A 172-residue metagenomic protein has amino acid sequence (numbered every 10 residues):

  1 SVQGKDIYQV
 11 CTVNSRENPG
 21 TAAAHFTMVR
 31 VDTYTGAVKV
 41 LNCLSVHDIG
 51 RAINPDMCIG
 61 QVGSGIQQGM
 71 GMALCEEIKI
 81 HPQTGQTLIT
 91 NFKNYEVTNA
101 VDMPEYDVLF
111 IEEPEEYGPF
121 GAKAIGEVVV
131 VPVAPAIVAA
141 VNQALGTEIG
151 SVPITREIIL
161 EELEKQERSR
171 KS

Functional and structural regions predicted by a protein language model:
S1-S172: C-terminal catalytic domains of large/alpha subunits in multi-subunit enzymes
